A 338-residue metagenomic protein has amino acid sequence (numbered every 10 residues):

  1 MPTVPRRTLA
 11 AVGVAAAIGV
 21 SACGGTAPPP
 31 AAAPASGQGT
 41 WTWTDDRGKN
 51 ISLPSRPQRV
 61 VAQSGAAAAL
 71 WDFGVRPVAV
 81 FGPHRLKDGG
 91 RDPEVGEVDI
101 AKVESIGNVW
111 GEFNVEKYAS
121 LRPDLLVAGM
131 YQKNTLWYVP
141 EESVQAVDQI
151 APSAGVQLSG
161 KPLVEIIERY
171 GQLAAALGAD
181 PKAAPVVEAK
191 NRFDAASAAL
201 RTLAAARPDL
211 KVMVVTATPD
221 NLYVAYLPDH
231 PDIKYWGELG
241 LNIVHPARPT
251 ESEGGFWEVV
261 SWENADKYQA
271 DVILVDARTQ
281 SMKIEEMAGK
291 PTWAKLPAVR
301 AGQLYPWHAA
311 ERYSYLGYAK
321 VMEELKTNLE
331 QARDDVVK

Functional and structural regions predicted by a protein language model:
M1-V12: Bacterial N-terminal signal peptides that target proteins for export
G13-V14, I18, C23-W41: Short, low-complexity, disordered segments immediately C-terminal to signal peptides in bacterial exported proteins
R59-F73, P181-H245: Basic- and aromatic-lined ligand-binding clefts that recognize polyanionic substrates
Q63-K117, L121, M130-L136: A short, structured surface patch at a secondary-structure boundary
L86-G89, Q132-E142, V156-L173, D209-Y235 (+2 more regions): Extracytoplasmic ligand-binding site segments that recognize negatively charged/polar headgroups
V115, R122-A128, A265, Q269-I273: Proline-aspartate-enriched helix->loop->beta-strand connector
Q145-T218, E311, Y315-K338: Extracytoplasmic substrate-binding proteins
Q149, E165-I166, N264-K338: Structured C-terminal subdomain patch of bacterial secreted/periplasmic proteins
